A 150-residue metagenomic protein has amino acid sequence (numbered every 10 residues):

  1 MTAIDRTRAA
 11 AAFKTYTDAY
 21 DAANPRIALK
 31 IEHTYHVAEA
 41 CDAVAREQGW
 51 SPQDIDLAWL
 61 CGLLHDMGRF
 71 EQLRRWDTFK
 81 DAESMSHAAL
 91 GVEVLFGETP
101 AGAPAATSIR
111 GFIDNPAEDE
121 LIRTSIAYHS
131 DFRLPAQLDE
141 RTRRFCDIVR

Functional and structural regions predicted by a protein language model:
M1-A10: Non-catalytic interface/linker regions that flank or bridge core catalytic/transmembrane domains
D5, I27-K30, I113-E120: A generic short-segment signal for beta-strand/edge and adjacent turn/coil regions
A10-H36, G68-D81: Active-site flanking loop/helix segments enriched in acidic
E32-E39, L90-E93: Short, contiguous clusters of charged residues that form electrostatic/catalytic patches at enzyme active sites, used
H36-E47, Q53: N-terminal low-complexity or amphipathic/hydrophobic leaders
W50-R150: Divalent metal-dependent catalytic cores for phosphoryl transfer on phosphate-bearing substrates
